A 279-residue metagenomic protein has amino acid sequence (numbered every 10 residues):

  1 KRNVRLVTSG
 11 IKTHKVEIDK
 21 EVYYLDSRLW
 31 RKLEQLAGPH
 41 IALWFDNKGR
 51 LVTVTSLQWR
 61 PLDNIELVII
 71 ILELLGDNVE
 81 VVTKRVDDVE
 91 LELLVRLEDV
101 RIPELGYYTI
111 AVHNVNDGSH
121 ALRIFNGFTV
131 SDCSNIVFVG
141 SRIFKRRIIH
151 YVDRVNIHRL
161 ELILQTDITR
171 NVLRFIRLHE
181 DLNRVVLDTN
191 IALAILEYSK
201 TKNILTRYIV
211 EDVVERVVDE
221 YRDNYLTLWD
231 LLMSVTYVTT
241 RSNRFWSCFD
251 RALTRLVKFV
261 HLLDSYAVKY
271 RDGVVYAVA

Functional and structural regions predicted by a protein language model:
K1-I70, V89: Feature for intrinsically disordered/low-complexity regulatory segments and propeptides
I65-A279: Intrinsic disorder/low-complexity polar-acidic segments
